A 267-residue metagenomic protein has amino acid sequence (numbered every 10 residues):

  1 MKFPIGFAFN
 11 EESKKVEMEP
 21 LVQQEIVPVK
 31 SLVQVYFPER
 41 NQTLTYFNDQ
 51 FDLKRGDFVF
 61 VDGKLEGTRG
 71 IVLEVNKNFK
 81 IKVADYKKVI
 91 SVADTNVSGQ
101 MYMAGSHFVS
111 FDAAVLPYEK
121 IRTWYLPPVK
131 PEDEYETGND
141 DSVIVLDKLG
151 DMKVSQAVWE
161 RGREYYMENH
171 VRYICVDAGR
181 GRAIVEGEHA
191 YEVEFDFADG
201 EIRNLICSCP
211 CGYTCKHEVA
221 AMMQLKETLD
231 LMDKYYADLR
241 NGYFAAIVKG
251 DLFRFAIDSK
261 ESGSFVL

Functional and structural regions predicted by a protein language model:
K2-Q42: Accessory interdomain/linker segments of ATP-dependent helicases and helicase-like nucleic-acid enzymes that mediate
K30-Q42, R55-F58, D62, R69 (+4 more regions): Long, low-complexity, compositionally biased intrinsically disordered regions
Q42-D49: Short alpha-helix capping/helix-loop boundary micro-motifs
